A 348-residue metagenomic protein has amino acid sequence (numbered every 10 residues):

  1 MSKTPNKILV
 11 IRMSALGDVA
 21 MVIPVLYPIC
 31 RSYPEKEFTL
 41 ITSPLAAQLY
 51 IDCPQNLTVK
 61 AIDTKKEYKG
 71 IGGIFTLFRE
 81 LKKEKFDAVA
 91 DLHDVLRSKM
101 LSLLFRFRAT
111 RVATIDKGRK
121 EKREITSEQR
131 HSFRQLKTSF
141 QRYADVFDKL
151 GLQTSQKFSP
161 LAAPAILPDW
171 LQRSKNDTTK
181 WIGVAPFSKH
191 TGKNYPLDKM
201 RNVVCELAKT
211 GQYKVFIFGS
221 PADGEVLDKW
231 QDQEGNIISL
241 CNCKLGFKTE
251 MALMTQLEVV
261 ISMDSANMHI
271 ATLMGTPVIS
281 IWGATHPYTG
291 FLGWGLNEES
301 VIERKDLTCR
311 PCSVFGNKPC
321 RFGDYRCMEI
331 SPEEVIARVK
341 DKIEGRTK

Functional and structural regions predicted by a protein language model:
M1-K348: Catalytic machinery of carbohydrate-active enzymes, primarily nucleotide-sugar-dependent glycosyltransferases
